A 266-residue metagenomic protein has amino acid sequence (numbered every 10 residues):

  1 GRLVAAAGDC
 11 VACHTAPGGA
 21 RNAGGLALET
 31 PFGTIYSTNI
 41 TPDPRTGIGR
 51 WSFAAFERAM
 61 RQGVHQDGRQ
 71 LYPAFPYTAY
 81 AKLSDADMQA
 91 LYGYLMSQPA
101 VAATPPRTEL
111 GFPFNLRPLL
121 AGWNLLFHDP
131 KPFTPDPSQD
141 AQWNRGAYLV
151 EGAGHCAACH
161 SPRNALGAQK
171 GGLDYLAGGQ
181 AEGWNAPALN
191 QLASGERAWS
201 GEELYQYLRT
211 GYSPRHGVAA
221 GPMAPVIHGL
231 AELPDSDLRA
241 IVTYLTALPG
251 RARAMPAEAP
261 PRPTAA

Functional and structural regions predicted by a protein language model:
G1, A7-P17, F56, L91 (+4 more regions): The canonical Cys-X-X-Cys-His
G1-A6, G122-E151, A193, G250-A266: Electrostatic cytochrome c docking/interface patches
V4-A5, Q70, A86-D87, S97-A102 (+4 more regions): Short sequence/structural segments immediately N-terminal
C13-G19, R61-Q62, M96-S97, G152 (+6 more regions): Detector for the c-type heme attachment site
C13-R21, A103, G167-A168, S213-V218 (+1 more regions): Proline-centered turn/helix-capping motifs that create local helix->coil transitions or kinks
P17-F53, L71-S84, L110-L120, R163-Y205 (+1 more regions): Gly/Gly-Pro-rich "capping" loops immediately C-terminal to redox-active cysteine motifs in periplasmic/lumenal
S52-Q66, A79-P105, S200-S213, G229-P256: C-terminal capping alpha-helices of c-type cytochrome domains
D67-R69, A157, R197-A198, S213-A219: Substrate-binding/catalytic groove segments of enzymes that remodel or degrade extracellular structural polymers
